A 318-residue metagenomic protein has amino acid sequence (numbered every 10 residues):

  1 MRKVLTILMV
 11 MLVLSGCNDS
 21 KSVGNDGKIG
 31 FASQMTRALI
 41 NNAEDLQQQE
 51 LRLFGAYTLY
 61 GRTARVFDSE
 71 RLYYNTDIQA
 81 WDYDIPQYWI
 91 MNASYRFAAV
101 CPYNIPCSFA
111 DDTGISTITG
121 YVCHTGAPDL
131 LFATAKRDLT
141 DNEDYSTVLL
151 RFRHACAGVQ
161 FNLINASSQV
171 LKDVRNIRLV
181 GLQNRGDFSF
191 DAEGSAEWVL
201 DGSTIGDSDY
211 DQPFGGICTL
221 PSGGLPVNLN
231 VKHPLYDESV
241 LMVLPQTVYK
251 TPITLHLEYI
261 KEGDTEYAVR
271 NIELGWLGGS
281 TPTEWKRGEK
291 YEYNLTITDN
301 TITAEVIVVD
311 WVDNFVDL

Functional and structural regions predicted by a protein language model:
M1-V4: Positively charged n-region of N-terminal signal peptides that target proteins for export
T6-M9: Sec-dependent N-terminal signal peptides
V13-G16: C-terminal motif of bacterial Sec signal peptides marking the signal peptidase cleavage site
N18-D173, G181, T219-Y236, T251-K261 (+2 more regions): Short, low-hydrophobicity acidic/polar segments
A64-Q79, D191-G223, I272-G279: Solvent-exposed serine/threonine-rich low-complexity stretches and specific carbohydrate-binding patches
A133-K136, Q169-I217, Y293: Acidic/polar low-complexity flexible segments
N165-S167, Y249-L318: Exposed, polar/acidic Ser/Thr-rich sequence context and nearby capping/turn residues that mark flexible linkers
V243-Y249: Long, low-complexity, repeat-rich, intrinsically disordered, solvent-exposed domains used in surface/appendage assembly
